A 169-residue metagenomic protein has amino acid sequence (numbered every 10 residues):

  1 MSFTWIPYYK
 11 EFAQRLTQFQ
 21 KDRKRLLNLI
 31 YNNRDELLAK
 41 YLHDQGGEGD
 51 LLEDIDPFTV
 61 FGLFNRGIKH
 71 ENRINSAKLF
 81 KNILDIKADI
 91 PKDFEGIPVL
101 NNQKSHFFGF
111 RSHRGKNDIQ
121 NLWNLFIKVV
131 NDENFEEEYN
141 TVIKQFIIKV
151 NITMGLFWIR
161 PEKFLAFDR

Functional and structural regions predicted by a protein language model:
M1-Q145, P161-R169: An N-terminal alpha-helical hairpin/helix-loop-helix interaction module that forms a charged, gly/pro-flexible surface
I152-W158: Short hydrophobic alpha-helical segments that form membrane-spanning helices or hydrophobic packing faces of helical
